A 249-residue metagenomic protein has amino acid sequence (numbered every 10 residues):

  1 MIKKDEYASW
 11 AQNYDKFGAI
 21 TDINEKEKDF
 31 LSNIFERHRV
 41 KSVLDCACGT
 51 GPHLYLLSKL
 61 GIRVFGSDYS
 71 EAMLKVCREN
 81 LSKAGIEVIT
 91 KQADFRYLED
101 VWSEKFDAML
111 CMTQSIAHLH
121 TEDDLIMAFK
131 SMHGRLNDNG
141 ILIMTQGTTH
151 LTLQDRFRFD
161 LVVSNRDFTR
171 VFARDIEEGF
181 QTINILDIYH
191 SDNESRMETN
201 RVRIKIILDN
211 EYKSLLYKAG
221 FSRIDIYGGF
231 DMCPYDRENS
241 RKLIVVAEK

Functional and structural regions predicted by a protein language model:
M1-H38: Conserved class I S-adenosyl-L-methionine
V40-G49: Conserved class I S-adenosyl-L-methionine
P52-L98: Class I SAM-dependent methyltransferase SAM/SAH-binding core
D100-A108: A short acidic, Gly/Pro-enriched loop at the edge of an enzyme's catalytic core that lines a small-molecule cofactor
D107-D123: A short SAM/SAH-binding and catalytic strip from SAM-dependent methyltransferases
I126-D138: A short glycine-rich, Lys/Arg-flanked "PGG" loop and its adjoining helix->strand segment in the class I
I143-K213: SAM-dependent methyltransferase
D209-K249: C-terminal lobe and adjacent flexible extensions of AdoMet/dcAdoMet transferase-like proteins
